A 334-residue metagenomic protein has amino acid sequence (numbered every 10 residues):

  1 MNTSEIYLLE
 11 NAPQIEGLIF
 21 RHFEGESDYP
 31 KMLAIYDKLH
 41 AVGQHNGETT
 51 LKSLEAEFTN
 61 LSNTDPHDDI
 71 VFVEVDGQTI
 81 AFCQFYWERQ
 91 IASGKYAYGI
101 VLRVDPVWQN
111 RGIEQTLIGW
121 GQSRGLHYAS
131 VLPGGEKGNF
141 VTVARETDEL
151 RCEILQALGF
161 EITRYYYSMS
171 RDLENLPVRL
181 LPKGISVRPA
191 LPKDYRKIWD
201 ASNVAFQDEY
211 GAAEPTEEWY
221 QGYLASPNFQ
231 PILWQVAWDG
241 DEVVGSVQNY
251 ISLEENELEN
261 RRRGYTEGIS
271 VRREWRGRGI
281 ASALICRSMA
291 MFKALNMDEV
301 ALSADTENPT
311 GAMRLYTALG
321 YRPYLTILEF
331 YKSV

Functional and structural regions predicted by a protein language model:
M1-A12, W87-K183, L328-K332: Acyl-donor-binding surface of acyltransferase catalytic domains
N2-E57, L180-P215: Short amphipathic alpha-helix that is part of the acyltransferase structural core
R21-E26, D37-Y128, D239, V244-R261: Conserved donor-binding loop and adjoining core beta-sheet/short helix segment in diverse acyl/aminoacyl transferases
I100, T142, T266, V300-A304: Conserved hydrophobic beta-strand within the GNAT/NAT acetyltransferase core sheet that lines the active-site cleft
N110-H127, G268-V271, G277-A290, A294 (+2 more regions): Conserved acetyl-CoA-binding loop-helix of GNAT-fold acetyltransferases
R151-L155, Y316, Y321: Conserved active-site tyrosine of GNAT-family acetyltransferases
P177-G264: Flexible, substrate/cofactor-facing loop regions flanked by secondary structure within enzyme catalytic domains
I285, N308-A312, E329-V334: Short glycine/proline-centered loop/turn elements that form peptide/ligand docking sites
